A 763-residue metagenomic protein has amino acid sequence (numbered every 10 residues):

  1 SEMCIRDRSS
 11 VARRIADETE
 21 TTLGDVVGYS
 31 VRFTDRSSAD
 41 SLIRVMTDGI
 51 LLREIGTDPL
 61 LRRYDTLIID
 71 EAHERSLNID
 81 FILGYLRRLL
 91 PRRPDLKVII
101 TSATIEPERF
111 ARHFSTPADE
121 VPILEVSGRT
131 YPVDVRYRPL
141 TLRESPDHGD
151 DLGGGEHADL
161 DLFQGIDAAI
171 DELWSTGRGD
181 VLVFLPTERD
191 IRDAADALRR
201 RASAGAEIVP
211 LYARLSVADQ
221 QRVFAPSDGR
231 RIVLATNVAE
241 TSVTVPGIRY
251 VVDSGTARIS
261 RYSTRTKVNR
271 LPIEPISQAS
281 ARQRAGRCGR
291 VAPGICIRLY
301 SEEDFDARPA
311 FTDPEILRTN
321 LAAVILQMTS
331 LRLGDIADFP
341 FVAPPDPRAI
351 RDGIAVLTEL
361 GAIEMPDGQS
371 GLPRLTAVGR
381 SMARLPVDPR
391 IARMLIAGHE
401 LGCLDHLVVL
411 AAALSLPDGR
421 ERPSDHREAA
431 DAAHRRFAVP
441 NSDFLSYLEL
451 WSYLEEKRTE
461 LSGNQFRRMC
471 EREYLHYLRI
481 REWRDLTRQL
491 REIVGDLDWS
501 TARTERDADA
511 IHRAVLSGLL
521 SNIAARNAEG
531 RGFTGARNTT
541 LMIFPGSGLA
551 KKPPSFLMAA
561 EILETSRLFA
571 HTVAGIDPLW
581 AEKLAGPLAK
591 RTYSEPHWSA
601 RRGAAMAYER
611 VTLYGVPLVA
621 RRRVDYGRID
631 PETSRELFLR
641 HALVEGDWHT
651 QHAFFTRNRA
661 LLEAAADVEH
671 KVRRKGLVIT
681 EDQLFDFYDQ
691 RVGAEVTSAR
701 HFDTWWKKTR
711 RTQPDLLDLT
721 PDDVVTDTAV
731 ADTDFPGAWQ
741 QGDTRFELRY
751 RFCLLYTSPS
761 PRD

Functional and structural regions predicted by a protein language model:
S1-E2, R6-R390, M394: P-loop NTPase motor module signature
E2-D7, C753-P761: Conserved small/polar residues in nucleotide/adenosyl-binding loops
F33, I123-L124, R531-A536, P736-G742 (+1 more regions): Short acidic-hydrophobic surface loop/beta-edge motif
A103-I105, E505-S521, R711-A731: Short, basic/low-complexity N-terminal boundary segments at the transition from targeting/disordered tails
Y131, L541, F746-L748: Short, isolated positions in well-ordered beta-strands
A197-G205, P210, V252, S260 (+4 more regions): Second RecA-like catalytic domain
F544-G548, S758, R762-D763: A short interface-forming secondary-structure element
S555-F556, E561-L755, R762-D763: Extended, well-ordered protein cores
